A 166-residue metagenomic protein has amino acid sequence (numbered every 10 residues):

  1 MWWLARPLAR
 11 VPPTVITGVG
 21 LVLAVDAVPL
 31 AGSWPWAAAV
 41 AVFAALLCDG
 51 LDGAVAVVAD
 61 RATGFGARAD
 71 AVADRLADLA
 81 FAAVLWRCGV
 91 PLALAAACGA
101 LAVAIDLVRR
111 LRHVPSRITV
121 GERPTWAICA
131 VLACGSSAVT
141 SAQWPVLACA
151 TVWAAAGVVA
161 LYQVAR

Functional and structural regions predicted by a protein language model:
M1-P7, A71-R166: A feature for the membrane-embedded catalytic helix bundles of lipid/isoprenoid biosynthetic enzymes
M1-V40, A155-R166: Topogenic membrane-insertion module of multi-pass membrane proteins
V15, A37-V40, F65, I118 (+2 more regions): Residue-level recognition of membrane-helix boundary sites in multi-pass small-molecule transporters
G18-V22, V40-F43, L47, V72 (+1 more regions): Residue-level signature of the transmembrane alpha-helical core of multi-pass small-molecule transporters
V22-P29, F43, L47, L76 (+3 more regions): Generic alpha-helical transmembrane segments of integral inner-membrane proteins, especially permease/transport modules
P29-V57: A glycine-rich, hydrophobic loop/mini-helix early in the fold
W36-A38, G66, V90-L94: Short alpha-helical transmembrane interface motifs in multi-pass membrane proteins
D52-D74, R117-G121: Juxtamembrane helix-capping/reentrant segments at transmembrane boundaries
